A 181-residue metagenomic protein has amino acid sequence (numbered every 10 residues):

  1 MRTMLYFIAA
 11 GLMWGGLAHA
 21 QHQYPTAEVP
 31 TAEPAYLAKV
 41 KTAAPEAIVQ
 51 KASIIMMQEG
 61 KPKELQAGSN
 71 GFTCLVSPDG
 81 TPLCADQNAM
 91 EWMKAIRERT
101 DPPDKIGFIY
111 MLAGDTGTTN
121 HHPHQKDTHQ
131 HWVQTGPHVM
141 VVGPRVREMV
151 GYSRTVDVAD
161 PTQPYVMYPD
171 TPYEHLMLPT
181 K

Functional and structural regions predicted by a protein language model:
M1-M4: Positively charged n-region of N-terminal signal peptides that target proteins for export
Y6-G15: Bacterial N-terminal signal peptides
G16-A20: Sec/Tat signal peptide C-region and signal peptidase I cleavage site
H22-K181: Primary mode marks residue(s) on the alpha4-beta5-alpha5 output face of response regulator receiver
